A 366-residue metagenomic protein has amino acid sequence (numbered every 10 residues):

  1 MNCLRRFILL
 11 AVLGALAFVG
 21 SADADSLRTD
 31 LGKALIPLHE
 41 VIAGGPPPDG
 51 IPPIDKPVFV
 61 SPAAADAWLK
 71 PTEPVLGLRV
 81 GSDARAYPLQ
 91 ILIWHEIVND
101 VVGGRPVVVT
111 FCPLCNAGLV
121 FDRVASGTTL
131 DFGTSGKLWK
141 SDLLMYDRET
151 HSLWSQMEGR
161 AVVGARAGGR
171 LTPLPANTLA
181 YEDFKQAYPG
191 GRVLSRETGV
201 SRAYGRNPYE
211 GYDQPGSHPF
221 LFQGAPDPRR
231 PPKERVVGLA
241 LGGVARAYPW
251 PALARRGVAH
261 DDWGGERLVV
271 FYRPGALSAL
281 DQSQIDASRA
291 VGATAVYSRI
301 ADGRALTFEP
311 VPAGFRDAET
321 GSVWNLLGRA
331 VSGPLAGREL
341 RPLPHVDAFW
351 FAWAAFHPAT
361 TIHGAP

Functional and structural regions predicted by a protein language model:
M1-L9: Bacterial N-terminal signal peptides that target proteins for export
I8-A17: Bacterial N-terminal signal peptides
D23-P366: Mid-to-C-terminal functional-domain signal that highlights helix-capping/loop sites within ligand-binding modules
